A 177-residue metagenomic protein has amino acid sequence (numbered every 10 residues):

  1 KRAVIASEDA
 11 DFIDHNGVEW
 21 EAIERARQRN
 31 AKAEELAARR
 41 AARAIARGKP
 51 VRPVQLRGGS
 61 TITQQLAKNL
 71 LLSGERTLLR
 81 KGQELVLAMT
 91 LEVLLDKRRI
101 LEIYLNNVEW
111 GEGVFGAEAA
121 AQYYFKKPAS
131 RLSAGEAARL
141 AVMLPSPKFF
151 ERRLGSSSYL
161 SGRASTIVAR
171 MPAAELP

Functional and structural regions predicted by a protein language model:
K1-L176: Peptidoglycan glycan-strand catalytic modules in the bacterial/periplasmic cell-wall system
